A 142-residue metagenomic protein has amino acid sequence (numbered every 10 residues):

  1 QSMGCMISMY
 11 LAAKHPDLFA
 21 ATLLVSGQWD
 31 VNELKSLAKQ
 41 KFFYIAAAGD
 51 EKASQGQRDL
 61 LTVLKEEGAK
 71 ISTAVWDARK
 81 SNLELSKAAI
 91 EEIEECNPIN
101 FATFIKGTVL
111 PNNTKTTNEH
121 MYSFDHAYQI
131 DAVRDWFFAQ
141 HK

Functional and structural regions predicted by a protein language model:
Q1-K39: Primarily recognizes the serine-hydrolase "nucleophile elbow" in alpha/beta-hydrolase and SGNH/GDSL folds
G4, K39-K41, P98, I130: Extracellular structured ligand-interaction cores
S8, Q57-L61: Short, highly selective alpha-helical patches that border small-molecule cofactor pockets in redox/cofactor-processing
A13-D17, K65-A69, F138-K142: Sec-exported extracytoplasmic/periplasmic mature domains
L34-K35, L61, R134: Short amphipathic alpha-helical segments and helix-helix/interface helices
F43-A46: Short beta-strand/loop motif that positions the catalytic acidic residue of the alpha/beta-hydrolase fold
A48-S54: Acidic catalytic loop of the alpha/beta-hydrolase fold
E51, K70-K142: C-terminal catalytic histidine-bearing segment of alpha/beta-hydrolase fold enzymes
